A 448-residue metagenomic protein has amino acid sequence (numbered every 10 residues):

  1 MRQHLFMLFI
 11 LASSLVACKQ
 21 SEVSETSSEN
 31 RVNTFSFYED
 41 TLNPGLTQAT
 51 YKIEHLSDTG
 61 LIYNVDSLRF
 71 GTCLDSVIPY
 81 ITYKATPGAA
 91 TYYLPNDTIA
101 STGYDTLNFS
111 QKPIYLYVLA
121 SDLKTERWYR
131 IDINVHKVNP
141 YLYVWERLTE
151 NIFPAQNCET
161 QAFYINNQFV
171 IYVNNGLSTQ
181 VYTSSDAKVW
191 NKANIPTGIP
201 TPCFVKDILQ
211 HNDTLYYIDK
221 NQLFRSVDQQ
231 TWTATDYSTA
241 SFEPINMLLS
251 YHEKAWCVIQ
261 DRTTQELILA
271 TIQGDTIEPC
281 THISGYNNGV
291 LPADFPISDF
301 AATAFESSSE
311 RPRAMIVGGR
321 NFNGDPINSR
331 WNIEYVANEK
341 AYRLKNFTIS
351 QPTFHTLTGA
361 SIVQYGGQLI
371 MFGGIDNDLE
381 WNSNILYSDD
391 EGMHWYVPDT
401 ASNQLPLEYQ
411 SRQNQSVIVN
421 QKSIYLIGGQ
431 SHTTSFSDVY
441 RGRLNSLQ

Functional and structural regions predicted by a protein language model:
S14-A17: C-terminal motif of bacterial Sec signal peptides marking the signal peptidase cleavage site
K19-T160: Predominantly extracytoplasmic/ectodomain segments of secreted and cell-surface proteins
L142-E150, W190-G198, T233-A240, E278-V290 (+2 more regions): Beta-propeller fold detector
I152-F163, G198-N212, S238-E253, N288-S307 (+2 more regions): Repeated scaffold domains used in trafficking and secretory/extracellular systems, primarily beta-propellers
I165-G176, H211-Q222, Y251-T263, R311-D325 (+2 more regions): Glycine-centered tight turns/hairpins at beta-strand boundaries that repeat across beta-rich repeat domains
Y182-S185, R225-V227, A270-I272, V336 (+2 more regions): Conserved Ser/Thr-centered positions that define the repeating blades of beta-propeller domains
F354-E391: Loop/turn-rich, solvent-exposed surfaces of beta-rich toroidal or solenoidal domains
Q410-Q448: Blade-level signature of beta-propeller repeat domains, shared across WD40, Kelch, NHL, RCC1 and BNR/Asp-box propellers
